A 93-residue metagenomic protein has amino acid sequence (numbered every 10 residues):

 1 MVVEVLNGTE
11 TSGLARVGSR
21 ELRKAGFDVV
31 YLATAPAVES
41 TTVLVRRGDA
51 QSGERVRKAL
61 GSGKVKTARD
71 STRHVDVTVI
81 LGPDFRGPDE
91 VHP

Functional and structural regions predicted by a protein language model:
V2-S12, E39-R46: Second-shell loop/turn segments in exported
V17, A25-R86: BRCT (BRCA1 C-terminal) domain core and associated BRCT-interaction motifs
L22: Extended, alpha-helix-rich binding/interface surfaces that flank or overlap catalytic cores and mediate recognition
V91-P93: Short, solvent-exposed mixed-charge patches
